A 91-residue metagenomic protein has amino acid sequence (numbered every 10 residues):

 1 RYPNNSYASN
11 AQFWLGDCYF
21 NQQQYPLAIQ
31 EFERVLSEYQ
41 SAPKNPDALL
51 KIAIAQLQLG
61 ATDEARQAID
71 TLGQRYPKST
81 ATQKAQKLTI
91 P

Functional and structural regions predicted by a protein language model:
R1-Y7, E38-K44, Q74-Q83: Short solvent-exposed coil/turn linkers within tandem alpha-helical repeat scaffolds
